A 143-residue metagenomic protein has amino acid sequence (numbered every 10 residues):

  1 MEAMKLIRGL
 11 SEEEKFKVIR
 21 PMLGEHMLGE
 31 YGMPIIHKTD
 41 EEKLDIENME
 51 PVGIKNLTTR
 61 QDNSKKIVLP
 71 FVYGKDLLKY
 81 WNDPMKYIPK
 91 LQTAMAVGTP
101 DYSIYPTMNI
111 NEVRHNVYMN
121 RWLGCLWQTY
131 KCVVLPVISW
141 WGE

Functional and structural regions predicted by a protein language model:
M1-K55: Long terminal accessory regions outside catalytic cores
Q61-D62, V68-E143: Eukaryote-skewed repeat-based solenoidal scaffolds used as protein-protein interaction platforms, primarily
